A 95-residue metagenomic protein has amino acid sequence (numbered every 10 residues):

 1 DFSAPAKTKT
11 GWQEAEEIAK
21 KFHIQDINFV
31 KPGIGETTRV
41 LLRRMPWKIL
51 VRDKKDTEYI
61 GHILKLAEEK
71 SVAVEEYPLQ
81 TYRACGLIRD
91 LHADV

Functional and structural regions predicted by a protein language model:
D1, D26, D53-D56, D90 (+1 more regions): Acidic-enriched, low-complexity/disordered segments with a strong bias for Aspartate over Glutamate
D1-M45: Ribosome large-subunit tunnel/peptidyl-transferase-proximal elements
E14-E17, E36, E58, E68-E69 (+1 more regions): Glutamate identity and glutamate-enriched acidic tracts
F22-N28, R52, E75-A84: Generic structural signal for short, solvent-exposed loop/turn connectors between secondary structure elements
N28, P32, L41-I60, L64: Extracellular/luminal Protease-associated
G61-V95: Short basic, glycine-rich beta-strand/loop surfaces that mediate nucleic-acid
